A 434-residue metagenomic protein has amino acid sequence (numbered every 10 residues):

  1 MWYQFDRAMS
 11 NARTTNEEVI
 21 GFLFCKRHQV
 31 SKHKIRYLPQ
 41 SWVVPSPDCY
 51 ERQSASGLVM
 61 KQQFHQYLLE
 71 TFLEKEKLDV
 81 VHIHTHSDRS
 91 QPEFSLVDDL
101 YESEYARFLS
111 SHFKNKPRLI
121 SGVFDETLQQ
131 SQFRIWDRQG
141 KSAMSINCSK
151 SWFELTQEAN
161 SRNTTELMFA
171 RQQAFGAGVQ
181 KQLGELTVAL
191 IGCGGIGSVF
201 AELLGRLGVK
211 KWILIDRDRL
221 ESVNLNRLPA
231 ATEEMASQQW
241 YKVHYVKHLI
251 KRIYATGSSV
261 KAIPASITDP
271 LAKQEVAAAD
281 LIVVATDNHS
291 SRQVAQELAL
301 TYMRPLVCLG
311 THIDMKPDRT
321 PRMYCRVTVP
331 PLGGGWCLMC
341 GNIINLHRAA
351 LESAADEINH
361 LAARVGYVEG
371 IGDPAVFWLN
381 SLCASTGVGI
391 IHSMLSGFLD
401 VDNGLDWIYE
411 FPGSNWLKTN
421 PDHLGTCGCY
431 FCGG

Functional and structural regions predicted by a protein language model:
M1-D79, S87-L155: Conserved beta-strand-loop surface patch within small alpha/beta domains used for substrate/adaptor or ligand engagement
S110-F113, F124-R138, S149-K150, E154-A159 (+3 more regions): Glycine-rich phosphate/adenylate-binding loop
K116-R118, T256-S258, Y302-R304: A short helix->loop->beta-strand "cap" motif at the edges of active sites that frequently abuts
E158-V188: A short, basic/flexible loop-to-alpha-helix module at the beginning of a structural domain
G176-E221: Glycine-rich adenosine-cofactor-binding loop
K211-A255: Glycine-rich phosphate-binding loop and adjoining beta1-alpha1-beta2 segment of Rossmann-like nucleotide-binding folds
V243-L281, T286-R292: A structured beta-alpha segment of the ubiquitous adenosine-cofactor-binding alpha/beta core
